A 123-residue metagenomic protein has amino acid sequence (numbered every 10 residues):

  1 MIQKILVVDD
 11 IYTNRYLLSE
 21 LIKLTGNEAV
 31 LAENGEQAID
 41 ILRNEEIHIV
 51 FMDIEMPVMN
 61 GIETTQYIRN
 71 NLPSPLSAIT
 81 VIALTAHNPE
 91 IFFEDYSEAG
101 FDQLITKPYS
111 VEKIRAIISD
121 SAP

Functional and structural regions predicted by a protein language model:
Y12-V30: Two-component/phosphorelay signaling modules centered on CheY-like receiver
L31-D40, G61: Helix N-cap/capping motif at the beta->alpha junctions
D40, I62-P75: Short amphipathic alpha-helix used as the core "switch/output" element in two-component signaling
E45-F51: Active-site beta3 strand of CheY-like receiver
M56: Receiver (REC) domain active-site loop signature in two-component systems and cognate sites in sensor histidine kinases
E63, N88-Q103, A116: Alpha4 helix (beta4-alpha4-beta5 surface) of REC/receiver domains from two-component response regulators
I82-L84: Hydrophobic/aromatic residues positioned on beta-strands within the core alpha/beta folds
Y109-I118: C-terminal output helix
